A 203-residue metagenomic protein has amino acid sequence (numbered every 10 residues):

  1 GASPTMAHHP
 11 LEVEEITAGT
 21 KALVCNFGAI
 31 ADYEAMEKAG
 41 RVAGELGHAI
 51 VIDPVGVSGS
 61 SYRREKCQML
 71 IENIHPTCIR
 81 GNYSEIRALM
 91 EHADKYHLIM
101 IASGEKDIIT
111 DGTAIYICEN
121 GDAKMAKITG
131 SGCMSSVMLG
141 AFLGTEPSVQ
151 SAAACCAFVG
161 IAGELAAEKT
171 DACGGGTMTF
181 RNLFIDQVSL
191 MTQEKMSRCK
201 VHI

Functional and structural regions predicted by a protein language model:
G1-T17: Anionic-ligand anchoring segments at beta-strand to alpha-helix junctions in alpha/beta enzyme folds, i.e., glycine
P4, I50-V51, M100: Hydrophobic beta-strand scaffold residues
A22-V24, A29-E91: Conserved beta-alpha-beta core of the PfkB/ribokinase-like small-molecule kinase fold
E85, L89-T129: Conserved phosphate-donor
H92-A93, S148-G163, R181-I185: Short, well-structured alpha-helical segments that form the helix of a local strand-helix-strand
T129-A157: Short, small-residue alpha-helix embedded
I161-I203: Charged C-terminal helix
